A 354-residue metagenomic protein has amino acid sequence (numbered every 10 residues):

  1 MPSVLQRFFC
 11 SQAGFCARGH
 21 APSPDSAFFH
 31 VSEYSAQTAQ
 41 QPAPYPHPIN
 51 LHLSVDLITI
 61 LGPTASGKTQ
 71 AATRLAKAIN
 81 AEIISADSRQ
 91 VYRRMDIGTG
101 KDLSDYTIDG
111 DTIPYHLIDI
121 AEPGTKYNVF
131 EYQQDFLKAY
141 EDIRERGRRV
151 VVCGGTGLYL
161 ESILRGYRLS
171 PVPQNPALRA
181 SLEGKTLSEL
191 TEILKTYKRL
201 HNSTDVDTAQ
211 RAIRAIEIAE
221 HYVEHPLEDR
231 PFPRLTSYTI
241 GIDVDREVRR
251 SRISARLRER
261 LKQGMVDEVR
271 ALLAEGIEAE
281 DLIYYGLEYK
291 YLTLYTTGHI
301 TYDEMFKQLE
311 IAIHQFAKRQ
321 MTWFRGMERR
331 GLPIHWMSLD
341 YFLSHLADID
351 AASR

Functional and structural regions predicted by a protein language model:
L5-F8, I313: Cleavable Sec-type N-terminal signal peptides
Q6-R7, Y34, Q41-P42: Cationic, low-complexity basic patches in intrinsically disordered or flexible, solvent-exposed regions
Y34, Y45-R354: Phosphate/pyrophosphate-binding catalytic cores of soluble transferases and nucleic-acid-acting enzymes
